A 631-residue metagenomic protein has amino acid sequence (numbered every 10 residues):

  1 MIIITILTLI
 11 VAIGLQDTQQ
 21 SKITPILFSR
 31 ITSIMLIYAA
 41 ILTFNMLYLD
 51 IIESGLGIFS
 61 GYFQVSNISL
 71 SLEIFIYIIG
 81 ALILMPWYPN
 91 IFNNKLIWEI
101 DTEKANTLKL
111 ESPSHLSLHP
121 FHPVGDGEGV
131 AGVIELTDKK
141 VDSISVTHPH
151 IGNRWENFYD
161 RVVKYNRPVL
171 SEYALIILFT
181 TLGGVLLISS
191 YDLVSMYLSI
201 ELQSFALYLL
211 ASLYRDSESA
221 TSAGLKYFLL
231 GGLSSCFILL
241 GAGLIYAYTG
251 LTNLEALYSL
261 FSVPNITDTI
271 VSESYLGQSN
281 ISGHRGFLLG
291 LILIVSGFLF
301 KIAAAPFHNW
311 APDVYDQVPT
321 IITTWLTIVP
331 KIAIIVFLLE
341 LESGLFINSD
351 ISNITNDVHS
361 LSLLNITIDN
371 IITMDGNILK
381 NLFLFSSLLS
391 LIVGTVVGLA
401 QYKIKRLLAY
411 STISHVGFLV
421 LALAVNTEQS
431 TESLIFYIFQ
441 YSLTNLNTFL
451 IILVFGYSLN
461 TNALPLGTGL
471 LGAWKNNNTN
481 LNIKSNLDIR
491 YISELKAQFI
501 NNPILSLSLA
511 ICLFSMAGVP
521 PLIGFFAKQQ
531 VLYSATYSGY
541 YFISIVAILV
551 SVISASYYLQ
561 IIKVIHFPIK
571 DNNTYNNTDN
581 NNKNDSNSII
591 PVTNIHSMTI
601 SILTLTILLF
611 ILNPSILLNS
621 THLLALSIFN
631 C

Functional and structural regions predicted by a protein language model:
M1-C631: Alpha-helical transmembrane segments of multi-pass membrane proteins predominantly involved in bioenergetics
